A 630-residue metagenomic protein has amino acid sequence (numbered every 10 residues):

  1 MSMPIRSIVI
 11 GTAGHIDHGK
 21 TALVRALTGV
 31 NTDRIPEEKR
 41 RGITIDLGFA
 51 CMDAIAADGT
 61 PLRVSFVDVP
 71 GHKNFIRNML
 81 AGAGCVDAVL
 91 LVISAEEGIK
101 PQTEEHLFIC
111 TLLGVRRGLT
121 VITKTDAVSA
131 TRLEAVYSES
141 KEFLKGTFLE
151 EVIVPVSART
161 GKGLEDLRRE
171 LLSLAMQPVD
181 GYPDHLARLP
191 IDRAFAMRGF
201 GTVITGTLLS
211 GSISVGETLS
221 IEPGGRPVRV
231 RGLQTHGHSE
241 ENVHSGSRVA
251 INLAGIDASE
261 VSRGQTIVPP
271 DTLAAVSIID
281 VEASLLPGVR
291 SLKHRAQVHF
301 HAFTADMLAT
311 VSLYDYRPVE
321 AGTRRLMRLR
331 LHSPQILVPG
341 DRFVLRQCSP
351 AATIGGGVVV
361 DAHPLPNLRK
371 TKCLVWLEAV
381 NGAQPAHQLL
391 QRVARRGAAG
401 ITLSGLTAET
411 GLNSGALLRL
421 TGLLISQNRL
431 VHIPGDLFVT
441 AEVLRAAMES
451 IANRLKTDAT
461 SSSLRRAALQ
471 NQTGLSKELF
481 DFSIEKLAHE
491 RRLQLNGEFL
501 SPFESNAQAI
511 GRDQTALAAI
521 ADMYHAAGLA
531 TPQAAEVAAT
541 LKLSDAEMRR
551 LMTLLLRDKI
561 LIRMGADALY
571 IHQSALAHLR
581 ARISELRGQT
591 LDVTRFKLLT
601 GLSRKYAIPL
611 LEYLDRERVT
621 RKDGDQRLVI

Functional and structural regions predicted by a protein language model:
S2, T125, E142-V289: Conserved catalytic-core segments of large NTP-driven translation/proteostasis enzymes
S2-V69, E217: Conserved G1/Walker A P-loop phosphate-binding module
D17, L23, G42, F66-D68 (+15 more regions): Residue-level signature of catalytic and energy-coupling elements of molecular machines, predominantly ATP/GTP-dependent
L62, V69-N74, A83-L107, V115-A135: Conserved Switch II/interswitch segment of TRAFAC-class P-loop GTPases
H72-K73, E96-K100, V115, K124-S129 (+7 more regions): Conserved nucleotide-binding/hydrolysis micro-motifs of P-loop NTPases
S94-A95, R116-E134, V154-K162, A254 (+4 more regions): G-domain G4 guanine-recognition motif of GTPases
V128-R132, E142, I256-R563, H572-R621 (+1 more regions): C-terminal effector modules of nucleic-acid-centric enzymes and ribosome-associated factors
